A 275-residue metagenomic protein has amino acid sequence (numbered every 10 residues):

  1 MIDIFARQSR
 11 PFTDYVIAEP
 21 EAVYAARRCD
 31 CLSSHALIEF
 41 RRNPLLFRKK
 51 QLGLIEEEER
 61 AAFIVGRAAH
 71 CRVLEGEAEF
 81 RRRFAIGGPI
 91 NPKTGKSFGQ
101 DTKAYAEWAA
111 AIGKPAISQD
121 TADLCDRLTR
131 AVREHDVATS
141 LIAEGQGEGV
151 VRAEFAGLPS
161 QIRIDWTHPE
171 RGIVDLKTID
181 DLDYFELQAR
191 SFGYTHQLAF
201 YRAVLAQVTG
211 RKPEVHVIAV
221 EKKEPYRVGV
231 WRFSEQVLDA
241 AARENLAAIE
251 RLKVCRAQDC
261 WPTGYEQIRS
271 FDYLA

Functional and structural regions predicted by a protein language model:
M1-Q161, T263-D272: Metal-dependent nuclease catalytic cores that hydrolyze phosphodiester bonds in DNA/RNA, characterized by
I2-T13, Q188-R190, F200-A275: Metal-dependent nuclease catalytic regions and adjoining charged, substrate-binding loops involved in nucleic-acid end
L54-E58, A110-I117, D183-G193, S234-Q236: Short histidine-centered catalytic/ligand-binding loop motif
I64, Q161, G193-H196, F200 (+1 more regions): Short, well-structured alpha-helical interface segments that form or flank functional binding sites
V73-L74, A78, T178-D181, A206-T209 (+1 more regions): Hydrophobic/aromatic-lined pockets within catalytic cores
V137-A143, H168-I173, A206-P213: Secondary-structure boundary elements
G147, I162-L187, Y201: Conserved catalytic cores of phosphodiester-cleaving nucleases, focusing on short active-site segments
G157-Q161, H168-R171, K212, E224-Y226: Coil-to-beta-strand transition motifs
